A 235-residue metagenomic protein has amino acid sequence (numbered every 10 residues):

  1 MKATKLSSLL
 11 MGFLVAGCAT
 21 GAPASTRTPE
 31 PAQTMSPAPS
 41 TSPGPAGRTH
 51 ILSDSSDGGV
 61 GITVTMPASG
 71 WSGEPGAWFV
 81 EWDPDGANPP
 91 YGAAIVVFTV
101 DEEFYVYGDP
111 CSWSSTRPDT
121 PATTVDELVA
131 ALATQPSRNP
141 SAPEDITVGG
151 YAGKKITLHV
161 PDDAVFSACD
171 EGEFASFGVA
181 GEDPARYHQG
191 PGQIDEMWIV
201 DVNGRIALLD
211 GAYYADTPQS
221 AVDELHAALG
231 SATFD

Functional and structural regions predicted by a protein language model:
K2-T116, E182-D235: N-terminal targeting sequences that direct proteins away from the cytosol to non-cytosolic compartments
Y105-G108, W113-L128, Q135-S137: Structured domain cores in non-transmembrane regions
V125-W198: Signature of long, low-cysteine stretches enriched in small and polar/charged residues
